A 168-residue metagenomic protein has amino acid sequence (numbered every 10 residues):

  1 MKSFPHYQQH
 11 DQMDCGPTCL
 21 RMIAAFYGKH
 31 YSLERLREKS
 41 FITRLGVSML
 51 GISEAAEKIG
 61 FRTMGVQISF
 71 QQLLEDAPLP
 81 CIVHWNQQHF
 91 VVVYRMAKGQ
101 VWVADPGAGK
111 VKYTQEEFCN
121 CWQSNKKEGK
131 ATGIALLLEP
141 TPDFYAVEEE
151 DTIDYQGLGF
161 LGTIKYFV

Functional and structural regions predicted by a protein language model:
M1-I68, Q72, L79, W85-Q87: Cysteine-nucleophile protease catalytic domains, especially the papain-like/related folds used in DUB/UBL proteases
S40-V47, L74-N86, F90-V168: Noncatalytic regulatory segments and standalone regulatory/sensor domains
